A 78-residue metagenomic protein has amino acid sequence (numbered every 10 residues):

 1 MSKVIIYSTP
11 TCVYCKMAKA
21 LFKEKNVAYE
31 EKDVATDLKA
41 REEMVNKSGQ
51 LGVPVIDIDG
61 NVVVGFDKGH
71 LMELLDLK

Functional and structural regions predicted by a protein language model:
M1-K25: Local sequence-structure signature of Cys/Sec-based thiol-disulfide redox active-site neighborhoods
V13, K39, H70: Short alpha-helical
K19, D67, L75: Short, flexible helix/strand-to-coil boundary loops that buttress conserved ligand/catalytic motifs in alpha/beta
A28: Residue-level detector of anion-binding/catalytic polar loops
D33-Q50: Thioredoxin-like thiol-disulfide oxidoreductase module
P54-V63: A short, hydrophobic beta-strand/beta-hairpin element that forms part of a small beta-sheet core
M72-K78: Thiol-/selenol-based redox modules, centered on thioredoxin-like and closely related oxidoreductase domains
